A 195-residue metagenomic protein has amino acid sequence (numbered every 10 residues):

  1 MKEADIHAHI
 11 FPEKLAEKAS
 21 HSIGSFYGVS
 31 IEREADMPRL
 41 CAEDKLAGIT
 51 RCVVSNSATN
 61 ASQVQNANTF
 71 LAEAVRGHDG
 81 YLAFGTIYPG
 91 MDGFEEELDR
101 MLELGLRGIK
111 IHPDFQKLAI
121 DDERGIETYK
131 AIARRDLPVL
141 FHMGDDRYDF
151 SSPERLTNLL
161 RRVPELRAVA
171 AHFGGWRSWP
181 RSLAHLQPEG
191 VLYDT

Functional and structural regions predicted by a protein language model:
M1-S62: An N-terminally biased module of ancient metal coordination in phosphate/nucleic-acid-related enzymes
K2-F11, K45, D99-M101, T128 (+1 more regions): A generic "structured core" feature
D5, V53-N56, T86, V169-A171 (+1 more regions): Short beta-strand segments
H9, S57, D114, F173-G174: Flexible loop residues that form catalytic and substrate-binding hotspots at small-molecule/glycan-binding clefts
K18-H21, A67-T69, E97-R100, E123-G125 (+2 more regions): Short, glycine/charged-enriched secondary-structure capping and boundary segments
A35-C41, N66-L71, G93-E96, P153-L156 (+1 more regions): Alpha-helical scaffolding within the catalytic cores of extracellular/periplasmic polymer-degrading hydrolases
T50-R51, T59-L140, D145-R147, L192: Active-site gating/metal-coordination segments in enzymes
R107-G108, D121-T195: Catalytic pocket-lining loop regions of alpha/beta-barrel enzymes, especially the amidohydrolase/enolase/GH5 lineages
